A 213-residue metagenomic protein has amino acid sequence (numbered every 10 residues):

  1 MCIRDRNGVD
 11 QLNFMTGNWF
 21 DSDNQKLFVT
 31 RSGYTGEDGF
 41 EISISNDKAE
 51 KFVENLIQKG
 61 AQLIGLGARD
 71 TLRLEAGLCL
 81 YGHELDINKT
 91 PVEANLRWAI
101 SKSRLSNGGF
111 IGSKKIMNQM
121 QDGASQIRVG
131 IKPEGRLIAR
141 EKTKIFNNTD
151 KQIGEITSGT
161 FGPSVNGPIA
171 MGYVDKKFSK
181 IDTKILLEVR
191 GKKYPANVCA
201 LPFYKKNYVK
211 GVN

Functional and structural regions predicted by a protein language model:
R4-N213: Conserved, structured C-terminal
